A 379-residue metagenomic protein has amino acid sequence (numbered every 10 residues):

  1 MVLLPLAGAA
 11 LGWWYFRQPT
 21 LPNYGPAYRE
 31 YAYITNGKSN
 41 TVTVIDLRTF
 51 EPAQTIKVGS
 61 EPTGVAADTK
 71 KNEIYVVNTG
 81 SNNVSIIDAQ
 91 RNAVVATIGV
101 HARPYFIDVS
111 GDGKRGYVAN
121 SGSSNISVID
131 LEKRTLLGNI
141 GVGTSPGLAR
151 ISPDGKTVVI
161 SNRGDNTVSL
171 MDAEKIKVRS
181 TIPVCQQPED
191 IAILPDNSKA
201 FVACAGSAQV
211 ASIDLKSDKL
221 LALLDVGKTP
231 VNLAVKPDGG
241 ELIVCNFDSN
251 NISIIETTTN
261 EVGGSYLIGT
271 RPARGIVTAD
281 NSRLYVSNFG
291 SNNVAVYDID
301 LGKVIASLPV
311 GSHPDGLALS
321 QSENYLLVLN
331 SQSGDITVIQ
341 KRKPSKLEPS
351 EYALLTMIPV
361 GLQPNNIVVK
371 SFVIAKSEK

Functional and structural regions predicted by a protein language model:
L4-K379: Predominantly soluble domains enriched in secretory-pathway, periplasmic, or organellar proteins
